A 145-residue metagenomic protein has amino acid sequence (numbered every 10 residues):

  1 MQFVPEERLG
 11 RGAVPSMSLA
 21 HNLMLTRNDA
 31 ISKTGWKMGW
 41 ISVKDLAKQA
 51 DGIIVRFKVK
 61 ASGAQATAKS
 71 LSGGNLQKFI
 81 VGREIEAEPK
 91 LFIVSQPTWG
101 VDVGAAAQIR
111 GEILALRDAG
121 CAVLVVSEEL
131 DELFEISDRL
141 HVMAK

Functional and structural regions predicted by a protein language model:
M1-G73: Conserved P-loop NTPase catalytic core
E88: Conserved catalytic motifs of ABC-family nucleotide-binding domains
S95, D102: ABC-family nucleotide-binding domains
A107-A119: Helical segment within the ABC ATPase nucleotide-binding domain
S127-E128: H-loop/switch region of ABC-family ATPase nucleotide-binding domains
L133-E135: A short, surface-exposed alpha-helical micro-motif characterized by mixed small hydrophobic and charged/polar residues
R139: Short, glycine/charged-rich "phosphate-handling" switch motifs in NTP-dependent and phosphotransfer domains
